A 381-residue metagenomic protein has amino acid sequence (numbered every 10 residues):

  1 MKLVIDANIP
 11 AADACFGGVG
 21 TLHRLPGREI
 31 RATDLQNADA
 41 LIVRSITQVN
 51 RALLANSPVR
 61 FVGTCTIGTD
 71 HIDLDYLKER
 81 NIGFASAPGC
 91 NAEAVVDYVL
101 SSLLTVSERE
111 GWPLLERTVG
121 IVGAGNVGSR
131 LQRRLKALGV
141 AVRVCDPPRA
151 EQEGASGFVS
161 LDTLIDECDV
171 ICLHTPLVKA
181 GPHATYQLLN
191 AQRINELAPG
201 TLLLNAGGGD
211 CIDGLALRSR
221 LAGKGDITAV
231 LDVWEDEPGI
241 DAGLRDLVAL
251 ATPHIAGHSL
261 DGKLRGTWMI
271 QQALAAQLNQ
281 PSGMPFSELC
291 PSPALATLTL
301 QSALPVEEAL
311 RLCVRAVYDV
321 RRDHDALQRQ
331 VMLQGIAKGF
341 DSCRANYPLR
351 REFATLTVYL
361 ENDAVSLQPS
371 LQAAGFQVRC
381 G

Functional and structural regions predicted by a protein language model:
M1-A38: N-terminal glycine-/charge-rich "phosphate-binding" loop or analogous flexible N-terminal tail
D6, V43-R44, C65, C172-T175 (+1 more regions): Short, well-ordered coil/turn residues at beta-beta hairpins and beta-strand->alpha-helix junctions within
A7, P88, V96, L115-K136: Glycine-rich adenosine-cofactor-binding loop
P10, A137-G154: NAD(P)-binding Rossmann-fold cofactor-contacting core
D39-W112: Phosphate/diphosphate ligand-binding glycine-rich loop within oxidoreductases
V49, A150-A242: Rossmann-like adenosine-cofactor binding region
V96-W112, A137-V140, T267-A276: Oxidoreductase and adenylate-handling cofactor-binding alpha/beta cores
G200-P369, A374-G381: Rossmann-like dinucleotide-binding domain for NAD(H)/NADP(H)
